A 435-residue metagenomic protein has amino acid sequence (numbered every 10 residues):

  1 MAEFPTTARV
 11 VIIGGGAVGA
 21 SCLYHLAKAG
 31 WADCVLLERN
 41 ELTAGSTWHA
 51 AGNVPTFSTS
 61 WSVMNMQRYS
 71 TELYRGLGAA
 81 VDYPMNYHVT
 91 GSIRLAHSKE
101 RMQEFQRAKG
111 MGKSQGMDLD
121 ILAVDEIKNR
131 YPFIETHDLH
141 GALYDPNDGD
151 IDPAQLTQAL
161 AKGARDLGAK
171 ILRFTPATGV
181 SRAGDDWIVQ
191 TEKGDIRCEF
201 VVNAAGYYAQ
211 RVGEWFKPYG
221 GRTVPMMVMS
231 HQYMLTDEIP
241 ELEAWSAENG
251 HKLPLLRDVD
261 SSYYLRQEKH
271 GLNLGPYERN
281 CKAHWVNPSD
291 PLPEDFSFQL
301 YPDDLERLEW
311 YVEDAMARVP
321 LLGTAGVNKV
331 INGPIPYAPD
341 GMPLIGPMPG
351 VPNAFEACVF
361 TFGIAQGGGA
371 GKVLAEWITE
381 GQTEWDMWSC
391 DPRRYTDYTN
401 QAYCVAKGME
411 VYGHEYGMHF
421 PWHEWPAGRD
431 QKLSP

Functional and structural regions predicted by a protein language model:
F4-V18, V35: Beta1/beta-strand and adjacent pyrophosphate-binding region of the FAD-binding site in flavoprotein oxidoreductases
V18, L42, Y208: Conserved Rossmann-like nucleotide-cofactor binding loop
A27-T47: Glycine-rich FAD pyrophosphate-binding loop
G52-R130, D260-L265, K269-N273, F420-W422: Dinucleotide-binding Rossmann-like beta1-alpha1 core, especially the glycine-rich loop that anchors the ADP
N65-R68, L95-Q103, Y144-K162, L172 (+4 more regions): Short beta-strand to alpha-helix junction loop
Y144-F200, R211: Helical element adjacent to the flavin cofactor pocket in flavoenzyme catalytic cores
D195-K252: Central helical "cap/lid" subdomain
D260, K269, A283-V286, P291-V411 (+2 more regions): C-terminal catalytic lobe of FAD-dependent flavoproteins
